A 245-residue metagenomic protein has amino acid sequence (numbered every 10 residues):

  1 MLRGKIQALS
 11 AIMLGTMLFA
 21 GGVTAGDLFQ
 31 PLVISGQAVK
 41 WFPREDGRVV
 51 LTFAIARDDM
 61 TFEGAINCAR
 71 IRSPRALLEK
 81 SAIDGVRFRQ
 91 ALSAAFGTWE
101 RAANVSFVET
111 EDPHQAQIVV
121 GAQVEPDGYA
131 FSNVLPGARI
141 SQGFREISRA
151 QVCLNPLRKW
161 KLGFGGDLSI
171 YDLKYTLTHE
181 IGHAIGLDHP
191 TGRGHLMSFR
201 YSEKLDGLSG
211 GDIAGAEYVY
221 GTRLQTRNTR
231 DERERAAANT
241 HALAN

Functional and structural regions predicted by a protein language model:
M1-S10: Bacterial N-terminal signal peptides that target proteins for export
S10-L18: Bacterial N-terminal signal peptides
G21-N245: Zinc-dependent metalloendopeptidases
